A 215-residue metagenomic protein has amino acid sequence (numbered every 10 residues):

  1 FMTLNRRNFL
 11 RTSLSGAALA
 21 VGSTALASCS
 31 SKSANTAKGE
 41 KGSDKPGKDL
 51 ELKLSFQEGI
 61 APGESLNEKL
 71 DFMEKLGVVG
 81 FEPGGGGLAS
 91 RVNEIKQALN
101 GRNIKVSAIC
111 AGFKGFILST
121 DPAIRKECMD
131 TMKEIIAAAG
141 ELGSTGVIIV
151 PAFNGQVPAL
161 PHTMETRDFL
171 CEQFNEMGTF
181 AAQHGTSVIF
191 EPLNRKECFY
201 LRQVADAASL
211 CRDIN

Functional and structural regions predicted by a protein language model:
M2-A17: N-terminal secretory signal peptides and thylakoid transit peptides that target proteins across membranes
S13-A25, E40-K48, L118, P122-N215: Active-site acidic/histidine proton-transfer and metal-coordination neighborhood in alpha/beta enzyme cores
A25-G63, D71-F72: C-terminal segment of N-terminal export signals and the immediately downstream linker at the start of the mature
L52-E58, F81-P83, V106-A111, V147-I149 (+1 more regions): Hydrophobic faces of well-ordered beta-strands that scaffold small-molecule active sites in alpha/beta enzyme cores
I60-L66, E82-E94, F116-S119, V157-P158 (+1 more regions): Acidic-and-aromatic substrate-binding clefts and catalytic sites of carbohydrate-active enzymes
A61-M73, E127-I136: Short, acidic/polar
E68-G84: Catalytic domains of carbohydrate-active enzymes, especially glycoside hydrolases
R91-V106, T186: Short acidic, glycine/proline-enriched helix-loop-strand junctions
